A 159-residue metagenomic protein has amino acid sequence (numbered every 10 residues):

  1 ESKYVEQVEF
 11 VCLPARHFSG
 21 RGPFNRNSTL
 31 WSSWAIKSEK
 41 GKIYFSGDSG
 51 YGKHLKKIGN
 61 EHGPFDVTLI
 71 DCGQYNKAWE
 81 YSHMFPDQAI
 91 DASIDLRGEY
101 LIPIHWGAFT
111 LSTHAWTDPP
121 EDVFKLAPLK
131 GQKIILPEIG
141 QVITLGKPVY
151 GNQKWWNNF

Functional and structural regions predicted by a protein language model:
E1-G63, I139-F159: Core dinuclear metal-dependent hydrolase active-site scaffold
K42, G50-I139: Cap/insert and terminal regions of metallo-dependent hydrolase folds
